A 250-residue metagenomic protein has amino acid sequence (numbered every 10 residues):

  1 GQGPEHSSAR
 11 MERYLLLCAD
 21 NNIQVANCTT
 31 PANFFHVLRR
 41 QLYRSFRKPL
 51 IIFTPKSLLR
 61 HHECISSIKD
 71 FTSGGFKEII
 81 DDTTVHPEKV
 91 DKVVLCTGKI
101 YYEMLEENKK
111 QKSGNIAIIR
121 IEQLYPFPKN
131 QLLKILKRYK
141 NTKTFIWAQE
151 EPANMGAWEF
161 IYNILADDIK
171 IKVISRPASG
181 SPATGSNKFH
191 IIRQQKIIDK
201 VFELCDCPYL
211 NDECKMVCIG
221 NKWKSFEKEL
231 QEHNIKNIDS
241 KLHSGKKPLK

Functional and structural regions predicted by a protein language model:
G1-R10, R44-R47, L59-P248: Thiamine diphosphate
G1-R44: Conserved thiamine diphosphate
L15-A19, P55-K56, K109-G114: Generic detector of short, locally flexible boundary/turn motifs and exposed helical patches
V25-T29, I52-T54, W147: General beta-strand structural signal in soluble alpha/beta enzymes
P31-N33, K56-L58, K99: Short acidic/polar capping segments at secondary-structure boundaries
